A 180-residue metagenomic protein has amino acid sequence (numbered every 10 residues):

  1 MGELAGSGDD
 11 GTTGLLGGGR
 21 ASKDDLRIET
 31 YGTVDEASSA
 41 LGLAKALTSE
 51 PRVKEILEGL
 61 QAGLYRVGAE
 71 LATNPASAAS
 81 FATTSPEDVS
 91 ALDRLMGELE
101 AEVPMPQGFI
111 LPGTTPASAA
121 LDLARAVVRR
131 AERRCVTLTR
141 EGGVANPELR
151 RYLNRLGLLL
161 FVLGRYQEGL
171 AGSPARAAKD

Functional and structural regions predicted by a protein language model:
M1-D180: Phosphate/pyrophosphate-binding loop motifs in nucleotide- or prenyl diphosphate-using proteins
